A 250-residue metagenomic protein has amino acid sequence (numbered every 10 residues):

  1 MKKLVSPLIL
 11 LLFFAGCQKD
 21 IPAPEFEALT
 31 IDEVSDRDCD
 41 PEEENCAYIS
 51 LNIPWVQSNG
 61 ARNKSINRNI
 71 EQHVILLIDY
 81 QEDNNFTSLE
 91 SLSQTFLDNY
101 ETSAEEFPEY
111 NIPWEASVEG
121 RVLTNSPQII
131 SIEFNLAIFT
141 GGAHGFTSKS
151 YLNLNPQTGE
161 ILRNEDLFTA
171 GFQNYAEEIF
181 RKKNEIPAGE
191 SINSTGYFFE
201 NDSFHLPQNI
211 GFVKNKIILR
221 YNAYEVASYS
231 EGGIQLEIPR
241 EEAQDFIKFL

Functional and structural regions predicted by a protein language model:
M1-K2, Q18: Generic cytosolic/nucleocytoplasmic N-terminal low-complexity/intrinsically disordered segments
K2-L8: Sec-dependent signal peptide recognition, specifically the positively charged N-region followed immediately by
F13-G16: C-terminal motif of bacterial Sec signal peptides marking the signal peptidase cleavage site
Q18-L250: Compositionally biased intrinsically disordered regions enriched in Thr/Gly
